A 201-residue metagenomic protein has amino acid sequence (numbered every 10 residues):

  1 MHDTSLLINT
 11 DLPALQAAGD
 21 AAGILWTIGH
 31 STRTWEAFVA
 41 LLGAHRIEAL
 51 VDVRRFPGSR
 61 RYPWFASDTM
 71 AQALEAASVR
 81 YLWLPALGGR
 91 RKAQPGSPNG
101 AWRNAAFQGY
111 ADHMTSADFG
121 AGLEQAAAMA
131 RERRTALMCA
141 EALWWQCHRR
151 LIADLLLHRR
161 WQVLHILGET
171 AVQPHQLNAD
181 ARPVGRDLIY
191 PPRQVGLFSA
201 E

Functional and structural regions predicted by a protein language model:
M1-E201: Residues lining hydrophobic/aromatic ligand-binding pockets adjacent to catalytic sites
